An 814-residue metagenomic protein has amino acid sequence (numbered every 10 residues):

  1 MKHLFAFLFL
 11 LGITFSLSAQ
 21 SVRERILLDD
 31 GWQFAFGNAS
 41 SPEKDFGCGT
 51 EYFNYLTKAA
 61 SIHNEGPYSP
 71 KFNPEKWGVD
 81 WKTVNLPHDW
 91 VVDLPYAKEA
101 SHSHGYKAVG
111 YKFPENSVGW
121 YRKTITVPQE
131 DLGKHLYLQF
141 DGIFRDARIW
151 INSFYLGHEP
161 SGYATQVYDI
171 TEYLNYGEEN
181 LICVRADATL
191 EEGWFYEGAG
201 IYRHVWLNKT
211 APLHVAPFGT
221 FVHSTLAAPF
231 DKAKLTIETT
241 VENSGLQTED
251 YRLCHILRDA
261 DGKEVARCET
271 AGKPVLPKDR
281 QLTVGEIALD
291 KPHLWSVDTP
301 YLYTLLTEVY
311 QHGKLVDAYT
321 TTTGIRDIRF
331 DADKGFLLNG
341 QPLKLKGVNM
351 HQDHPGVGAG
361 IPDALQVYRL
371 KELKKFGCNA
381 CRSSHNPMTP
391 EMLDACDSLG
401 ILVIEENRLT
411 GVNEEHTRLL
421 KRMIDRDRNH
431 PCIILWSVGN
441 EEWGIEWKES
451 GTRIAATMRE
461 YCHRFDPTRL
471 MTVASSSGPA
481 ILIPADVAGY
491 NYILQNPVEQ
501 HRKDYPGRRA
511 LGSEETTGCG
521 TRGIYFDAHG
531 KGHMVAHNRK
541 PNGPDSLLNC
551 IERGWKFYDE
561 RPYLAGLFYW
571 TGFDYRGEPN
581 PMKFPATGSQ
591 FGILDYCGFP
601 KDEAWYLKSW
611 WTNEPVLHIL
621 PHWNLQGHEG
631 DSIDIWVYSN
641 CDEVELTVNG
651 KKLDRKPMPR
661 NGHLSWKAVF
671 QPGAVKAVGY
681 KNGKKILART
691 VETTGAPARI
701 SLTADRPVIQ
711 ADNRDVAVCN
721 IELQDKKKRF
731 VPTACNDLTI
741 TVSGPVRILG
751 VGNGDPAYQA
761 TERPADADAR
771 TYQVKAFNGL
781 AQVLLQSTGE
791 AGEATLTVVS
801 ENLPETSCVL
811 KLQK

Functional and structural regions predicted by a protein language model:
Q20-Q139, E192, G198-I201, F573 (+1 more regions): Extended carbohydrate-recognition surfaces in non-catalytic/accessory domains of CAZymes and lectin-like proteins
L28, F36, F46-P74, L86 (+7 more regions): Extended substrate-binding grooves/exosites of carbohydrate-active enzymes
A35-A39, W90-A97, Y111-T225, S244-G245 (+5 more regions): Accessory beta-strand-rich segments of carbohydrate-active enzymes
I170-E172, V284-W295, W666-F670, A767-G789: Short, hydrophobic beta-strand segments
N175-G177, T240-D331, H663-G673, K681 (+2 more regions): Extended acidic/polar, glycine-enriched regions that form or flank non-catalytic beta-rich accessory modules
I237-V241, L306-E308, P621, I633-S639 (+4 more regions): Beta-strand-rich structural segments
T248-C254, R267, D298-T304, N640-D642 (+4 more regions): Short flexible loop/turn segments that cap and initiate beta-strands
F330, T612-D634, A688, E692-V718 (+2 more regions): Short S/T/G/P-enriched beta-strand
